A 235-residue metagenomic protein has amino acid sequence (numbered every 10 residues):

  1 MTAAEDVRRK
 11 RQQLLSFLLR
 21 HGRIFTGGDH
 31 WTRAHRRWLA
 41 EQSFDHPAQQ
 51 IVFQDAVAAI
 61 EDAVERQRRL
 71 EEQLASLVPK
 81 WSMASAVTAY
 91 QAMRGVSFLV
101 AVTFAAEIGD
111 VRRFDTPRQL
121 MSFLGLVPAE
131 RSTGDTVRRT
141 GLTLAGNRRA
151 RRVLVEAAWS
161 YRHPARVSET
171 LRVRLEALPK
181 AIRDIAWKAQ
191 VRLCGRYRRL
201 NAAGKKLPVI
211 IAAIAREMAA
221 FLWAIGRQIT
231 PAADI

Functional and structural regions predicted by a protein language model:
M1-I235: A detector of single, family-specific signature residues that are central to catalytic or substrate-handling motifs
